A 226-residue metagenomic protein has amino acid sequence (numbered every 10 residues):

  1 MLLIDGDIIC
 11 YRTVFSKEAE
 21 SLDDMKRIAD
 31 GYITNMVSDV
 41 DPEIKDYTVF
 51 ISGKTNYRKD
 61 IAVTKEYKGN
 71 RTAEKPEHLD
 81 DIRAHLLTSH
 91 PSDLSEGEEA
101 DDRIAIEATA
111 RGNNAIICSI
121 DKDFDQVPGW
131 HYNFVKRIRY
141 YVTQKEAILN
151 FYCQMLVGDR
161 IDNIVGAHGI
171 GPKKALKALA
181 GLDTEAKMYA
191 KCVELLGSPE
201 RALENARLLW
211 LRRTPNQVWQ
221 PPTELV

Functional and structural regions predicted by a protein language model:
M1-A84: Domain-level signal for Mg2+-assisted phosphodiester chemistry and nucleotide/NA-binding surfaces in nucleic-acid
I28, E43-I44, G69-L225: Extended two-metal-dependent nuclease catalytic cores across DNA- and RNA-processing enzymes
